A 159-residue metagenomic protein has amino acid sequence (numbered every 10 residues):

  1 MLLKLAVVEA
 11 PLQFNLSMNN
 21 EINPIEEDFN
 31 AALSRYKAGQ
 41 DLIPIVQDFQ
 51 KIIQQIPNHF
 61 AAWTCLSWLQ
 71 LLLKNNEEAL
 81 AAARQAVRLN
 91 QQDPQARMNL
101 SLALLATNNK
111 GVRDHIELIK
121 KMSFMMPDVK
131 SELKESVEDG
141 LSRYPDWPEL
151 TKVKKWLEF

Functional and structural regions predicted by a protein language model:
I22-Q55: Alpha-helical segment of the N-proximal tetratricopeptide repeat
A38-G39, L73, T107: Structural motif corresponding to the intra-repeat A-B loop/turn of tetratricopeptide repeats
K51-I52, Q85-A86, I119-M122: Canonical positions in the second alpha-helix
A61-C65, Q95-N99, D114-H115, V129-E135: Alpha-solenoid helical repeat scaffolds
M122-F159: Terminal, low-structured helical/coil segments at or just beyond the last alpha-helical repeat
